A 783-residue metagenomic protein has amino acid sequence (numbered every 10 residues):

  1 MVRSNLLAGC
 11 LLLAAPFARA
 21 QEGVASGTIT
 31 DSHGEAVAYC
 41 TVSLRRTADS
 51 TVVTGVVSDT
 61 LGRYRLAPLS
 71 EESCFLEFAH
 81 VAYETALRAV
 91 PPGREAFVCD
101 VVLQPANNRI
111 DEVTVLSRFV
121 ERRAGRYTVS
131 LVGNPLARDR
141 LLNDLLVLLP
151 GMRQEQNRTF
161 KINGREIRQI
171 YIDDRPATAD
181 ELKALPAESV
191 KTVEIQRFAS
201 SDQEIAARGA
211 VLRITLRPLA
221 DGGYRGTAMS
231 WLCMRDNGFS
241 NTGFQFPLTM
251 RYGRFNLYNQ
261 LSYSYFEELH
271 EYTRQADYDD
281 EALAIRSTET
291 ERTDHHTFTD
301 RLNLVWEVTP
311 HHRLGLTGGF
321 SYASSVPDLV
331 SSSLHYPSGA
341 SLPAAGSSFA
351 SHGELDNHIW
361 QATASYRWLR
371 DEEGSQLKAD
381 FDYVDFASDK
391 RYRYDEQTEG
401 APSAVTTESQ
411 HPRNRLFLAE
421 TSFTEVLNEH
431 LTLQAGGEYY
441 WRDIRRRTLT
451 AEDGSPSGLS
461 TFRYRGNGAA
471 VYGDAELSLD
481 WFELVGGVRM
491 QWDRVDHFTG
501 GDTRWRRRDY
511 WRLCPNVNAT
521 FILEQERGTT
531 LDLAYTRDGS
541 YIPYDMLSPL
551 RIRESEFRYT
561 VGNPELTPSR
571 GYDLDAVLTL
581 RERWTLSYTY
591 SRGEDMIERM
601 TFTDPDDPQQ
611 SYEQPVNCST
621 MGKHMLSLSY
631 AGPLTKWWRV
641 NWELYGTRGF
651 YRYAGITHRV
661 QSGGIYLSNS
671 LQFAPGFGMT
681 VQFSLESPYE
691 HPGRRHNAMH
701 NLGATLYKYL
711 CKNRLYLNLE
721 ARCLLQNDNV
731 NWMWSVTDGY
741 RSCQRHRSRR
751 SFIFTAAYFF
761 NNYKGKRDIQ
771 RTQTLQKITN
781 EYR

Functional and structural regions predicted by a protein language model:
S43-R45, A79-Y83, A96-P135, E155-N157 (+2 more regions): Short, acidic, small-residue-rich periplasmic hinge/interaction motif at the N-terminus of Gram-negative outer-membrane
A48-R63: Short, acidic Ser/Thr/Gly-rich low-complexity loop/linker segments typical of extracellular and cell-surface proteins
F97-V102, E112, L142-L145, K161 (+3 more regions): N-terminal periplasmic accessory domains that precede and gate Gram-negative outer-membrane beta-barrel machines
L142, L148, R175-S200, F246: Short acidic/polar hinge/loop motifs at secondary-structure boundaries that mediate gating or recognition
I205-R213, A220-Y272, H295-F298: Outer-membrane beta-barrel translocator/receptor signature
T215-S230, E268-Q275, R286, F298-L302 (+6 more regions): Surface-exposed extracellular loop regions of Gram-negative outer-membrane beta-barrel proteins
T299-A323, F349-G500, E524-T530, W584-S587 (+2 more regions): Face-selective signature of the C-terminal outer-membrane beta-barrel domain
F462-G466, G539-E594, E613-H624, R747-R750: Outer-membrane beta-barrel signature, preferentially recognizing the C-terminal barrel domain of Gram-negative
